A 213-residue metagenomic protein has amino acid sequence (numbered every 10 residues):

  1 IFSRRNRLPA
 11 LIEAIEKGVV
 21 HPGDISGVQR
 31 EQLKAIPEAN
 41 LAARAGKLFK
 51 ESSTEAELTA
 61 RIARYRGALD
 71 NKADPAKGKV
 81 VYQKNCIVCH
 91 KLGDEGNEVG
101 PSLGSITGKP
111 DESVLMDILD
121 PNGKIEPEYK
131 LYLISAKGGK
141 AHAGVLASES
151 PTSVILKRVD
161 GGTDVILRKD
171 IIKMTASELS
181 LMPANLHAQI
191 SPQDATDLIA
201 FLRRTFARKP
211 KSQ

Functional and structural regions predicted by a protein language model:
I1-V81, V99, I106, K137 (+1 more regions): Long, ordered, helix-rich scaffold segments
E13, M116-D120, A200: Generic alpha-helical structural context detector
L33-E57, R61-R64, G123, K140-H142 (+4 more regions): C-terminal capping alpha-helices of c-type cytochrome domains
G78-G93, L103, L198-L202: The canonical Cys-X-X-Cys-His
V88, G93-V99, K124, T205-K209: Inter-heme linker and motif-flanking segments adjacent to c-type heme-binding CXXCH motifs in c-type cytochromes
G96-D120, Y132-A176: Gly/Gly-Pro-rich "capping" loops immediately C-terminal to redox-active cysteine motifs in periplasmic/lumenal
I125-L133: Short coil-to-beta transition motif at edge beta-strands of beta-rich domains
